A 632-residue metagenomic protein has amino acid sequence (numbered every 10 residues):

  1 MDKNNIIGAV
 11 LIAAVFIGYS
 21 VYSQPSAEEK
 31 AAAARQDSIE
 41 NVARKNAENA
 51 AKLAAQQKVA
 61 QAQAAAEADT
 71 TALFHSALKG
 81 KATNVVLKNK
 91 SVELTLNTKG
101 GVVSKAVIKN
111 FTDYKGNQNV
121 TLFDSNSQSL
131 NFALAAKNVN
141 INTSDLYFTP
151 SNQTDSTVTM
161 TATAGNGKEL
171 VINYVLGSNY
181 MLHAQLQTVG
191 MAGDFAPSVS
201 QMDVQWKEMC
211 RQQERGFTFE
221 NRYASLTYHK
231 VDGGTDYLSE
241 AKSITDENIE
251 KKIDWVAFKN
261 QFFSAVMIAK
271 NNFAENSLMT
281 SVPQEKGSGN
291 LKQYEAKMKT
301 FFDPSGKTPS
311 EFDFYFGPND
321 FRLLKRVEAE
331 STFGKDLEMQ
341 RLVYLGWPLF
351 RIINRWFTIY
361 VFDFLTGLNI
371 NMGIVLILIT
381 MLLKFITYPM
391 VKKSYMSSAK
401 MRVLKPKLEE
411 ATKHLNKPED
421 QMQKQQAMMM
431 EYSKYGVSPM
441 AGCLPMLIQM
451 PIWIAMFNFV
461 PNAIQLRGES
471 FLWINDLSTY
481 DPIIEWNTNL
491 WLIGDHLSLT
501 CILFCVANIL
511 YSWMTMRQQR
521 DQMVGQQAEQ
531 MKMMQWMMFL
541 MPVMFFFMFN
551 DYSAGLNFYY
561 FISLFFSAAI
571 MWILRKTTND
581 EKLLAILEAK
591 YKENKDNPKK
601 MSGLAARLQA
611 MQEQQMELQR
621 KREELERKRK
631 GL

Functional and structural regions predicted by a protein language model:
M1-Q57, L96, L186-A192, S198 (+6 more regions): Helix-loop-helix
N49-A82: Short, Gly/Pro- and small/polar-rich lid/capping loops
A60, T70, S76-L78, K88 (+4 more regions): General structural signal for secondary-structure boundaries
A77-K79, N84-E338: Soluble non-transmembrane domains of integral membrane proteins
